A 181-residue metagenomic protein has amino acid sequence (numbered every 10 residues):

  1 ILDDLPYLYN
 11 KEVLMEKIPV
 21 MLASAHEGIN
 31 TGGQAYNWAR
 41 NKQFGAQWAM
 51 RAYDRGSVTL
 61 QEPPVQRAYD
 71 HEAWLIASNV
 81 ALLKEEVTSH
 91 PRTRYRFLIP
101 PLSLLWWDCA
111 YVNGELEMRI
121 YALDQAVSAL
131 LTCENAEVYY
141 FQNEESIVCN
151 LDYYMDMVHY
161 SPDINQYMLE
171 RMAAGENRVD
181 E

Functional and structural regions predicted by a protein language model:
I1-R92: Secreted/periplasmic serine-hydrolase-like ester/acetyl group-modifying domain
N10, A73, S103, R178-E181: General structural signal for secondary-structure boundaries
Y69, W74-A77, M118, V138-Y140 (+1 more regions): Mixed-charge, polar/low-complexity N-terminal
A73-L83, E115-S128: Well-ordered, non-membrane alpha-helical segments in soluble/globular domains
N79-R96, V158-Y160, I164-L169: Conserved catalytic-core segments centered on acid/base and nucleophilic motifs
V87-N113, Y140-E144: Active-site segments of SGNH/GDSL-like serine hydrolases that catalyze O-acetyl group transfer/hydrolysis on lipids
Y111-E115, Y154-M155: Short secondary-structure boundary/capping segments
D124-E181: C-terminal regions of proteins
